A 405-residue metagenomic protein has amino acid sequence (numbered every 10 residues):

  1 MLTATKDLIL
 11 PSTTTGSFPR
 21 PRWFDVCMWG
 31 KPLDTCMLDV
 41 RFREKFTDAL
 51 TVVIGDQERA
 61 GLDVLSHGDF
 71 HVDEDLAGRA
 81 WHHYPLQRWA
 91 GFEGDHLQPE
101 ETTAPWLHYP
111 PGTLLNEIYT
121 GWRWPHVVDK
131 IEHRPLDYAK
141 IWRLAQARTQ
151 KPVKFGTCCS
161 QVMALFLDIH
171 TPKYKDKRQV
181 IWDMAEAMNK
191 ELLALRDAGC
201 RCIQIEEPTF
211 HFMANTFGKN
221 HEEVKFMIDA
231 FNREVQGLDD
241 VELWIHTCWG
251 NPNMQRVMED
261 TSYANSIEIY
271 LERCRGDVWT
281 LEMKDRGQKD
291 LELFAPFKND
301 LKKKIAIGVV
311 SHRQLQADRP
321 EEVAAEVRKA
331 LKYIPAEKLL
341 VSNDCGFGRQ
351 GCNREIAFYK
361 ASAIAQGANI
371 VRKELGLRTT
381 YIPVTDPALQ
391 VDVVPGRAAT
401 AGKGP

Functional and structural regions predicted by a protein language model:
M1-P405: Domain-level signal for soluble alpha/beta catalytic cores
